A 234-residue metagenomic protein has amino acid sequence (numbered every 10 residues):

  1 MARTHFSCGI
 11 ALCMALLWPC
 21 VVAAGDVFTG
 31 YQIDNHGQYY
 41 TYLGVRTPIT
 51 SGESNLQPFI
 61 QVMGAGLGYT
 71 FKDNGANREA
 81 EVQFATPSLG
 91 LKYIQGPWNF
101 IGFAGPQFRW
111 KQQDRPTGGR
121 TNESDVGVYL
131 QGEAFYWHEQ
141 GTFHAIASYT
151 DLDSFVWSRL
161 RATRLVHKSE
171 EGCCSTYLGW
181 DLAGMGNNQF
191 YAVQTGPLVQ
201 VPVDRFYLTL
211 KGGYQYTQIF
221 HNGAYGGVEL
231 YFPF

Functional and structural regions predicted by a protein language model:
M1-D26, E53-S54, F234: Cleavable N-terminal export/targeting peptides
V21-G25, I49-F59, I94-F100, W137-T142 (+2 more regions): Short loop/turn motifs that connect adjacent beta-strands in outer-membrane beta-barrel proteins
A24-Q38: Short N-terminal segments immediately surrounding and downstream of signal-peptide cleavage
I33-H36, Q57-V156, W180-Y191, G212-Y214 (+1 more regions): Outer-membrane pore/translocation modules
Q38, L43, P197-V201, H221-F234: Outer-membrane beta-barrel "beta-signal"
F143-E171, S175: Short helix-loop boundary/capping segments
L165-Q194: Signature for the C-terminal beta-barrel architecture of outer-membrane proteins
Q215-I219: Short, exposed beta-strand-loop hairpins at the edges of beta-sheets in extracellular/periplasmic proteins
